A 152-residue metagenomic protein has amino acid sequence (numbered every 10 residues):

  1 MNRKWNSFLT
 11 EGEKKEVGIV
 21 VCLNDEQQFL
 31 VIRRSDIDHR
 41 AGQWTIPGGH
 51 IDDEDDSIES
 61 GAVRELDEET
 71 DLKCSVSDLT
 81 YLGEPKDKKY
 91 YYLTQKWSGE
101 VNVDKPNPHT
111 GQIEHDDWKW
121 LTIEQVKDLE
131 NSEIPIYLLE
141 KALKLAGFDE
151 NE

Functional and structural regions predicted by a protein language model:
M1-F8: Short linear clamp-binding motif
F8-L30, H50-D52, K88: Conserved N-terminal beta-strand and adjoining loop/helix that marks the start of the Nudix/MutT-like hydrolase domain
Q27, D36, K96: Short, glycine/serine-rich, charged loops/turns that create anion-binding and catalytic segments at active sites
L30-R33, D104-P106: Beta-strand scaffold of nucleotide-dependent catalytic cores
D38-Q43: A conserved beta-turn-beta hairpin within the catalytic core of GNAT-like acetyltransferases that forms part
I46: Cytochrome P450 heme-thiolate "Cys pocket" and heme-binding signature region
H50-P135: Unchanged
P135-E152: Charged phosphate-binding loop/patch that engages nucleotide di/tri-phosphates or the phosphate backbone of nucleic
